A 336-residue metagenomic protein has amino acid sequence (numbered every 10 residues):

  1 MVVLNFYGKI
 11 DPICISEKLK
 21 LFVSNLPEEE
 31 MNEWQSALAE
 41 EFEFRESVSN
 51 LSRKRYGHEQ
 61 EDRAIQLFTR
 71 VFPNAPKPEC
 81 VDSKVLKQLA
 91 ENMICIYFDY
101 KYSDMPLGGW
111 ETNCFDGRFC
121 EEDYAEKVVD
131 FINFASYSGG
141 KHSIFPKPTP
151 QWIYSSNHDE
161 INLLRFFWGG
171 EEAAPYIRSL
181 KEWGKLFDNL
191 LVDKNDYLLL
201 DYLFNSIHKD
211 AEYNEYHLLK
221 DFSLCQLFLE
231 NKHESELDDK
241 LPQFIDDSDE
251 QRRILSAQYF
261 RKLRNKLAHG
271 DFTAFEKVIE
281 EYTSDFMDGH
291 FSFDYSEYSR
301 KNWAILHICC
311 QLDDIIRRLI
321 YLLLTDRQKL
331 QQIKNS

Functional and structural regions predicted by a protein language model:
M1-Y216, W303-N335: Charged, non-catalytic interaction/linker regions at domain boundaries that couple catalytic cores to substrate
G8, D210, S223-Q226, D271-F272: Short, flexible loop/turn elements at secondary-structure junctions
Y202-S206, L224, R264: Short alpha-helical scaffolding segments that buttress acidic/His motifs in well-ordered protein cores
E215-L255, K262: Flexible secondary-structure boundary motifs
H233, N265-E276, Y321-L324, Q328: Charged/polar positions within long, soluble alpha-helices
Q251-Y295: Histidine-centered, metal-coordinating catalytic motifs and their short helical/loop contexts
F291-H307: Membrane-interface transmembrane-helix boundary segments in multi-pass integral membrane proteins
